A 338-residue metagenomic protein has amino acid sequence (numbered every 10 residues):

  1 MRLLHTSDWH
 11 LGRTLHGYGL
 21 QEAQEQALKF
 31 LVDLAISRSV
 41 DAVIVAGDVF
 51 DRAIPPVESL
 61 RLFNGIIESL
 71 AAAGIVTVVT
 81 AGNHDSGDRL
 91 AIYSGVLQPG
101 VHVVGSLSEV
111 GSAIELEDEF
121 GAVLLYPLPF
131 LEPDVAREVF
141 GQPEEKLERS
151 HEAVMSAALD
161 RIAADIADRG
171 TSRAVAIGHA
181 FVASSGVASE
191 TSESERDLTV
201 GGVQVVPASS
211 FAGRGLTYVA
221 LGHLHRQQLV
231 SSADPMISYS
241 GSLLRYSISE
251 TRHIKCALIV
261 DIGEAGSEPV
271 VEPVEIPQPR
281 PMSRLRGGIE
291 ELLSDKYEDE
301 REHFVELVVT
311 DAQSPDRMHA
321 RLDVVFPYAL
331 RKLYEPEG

Functional and structural regions predicted by a protein language model:
M1-E68, A72: N-terminal active-site segment of His-dependent metallophosphoesterases
T6-S7, V43-D48, V76-N83, H102-L107 (+3 more regions): Active-site neighborhood of phospho(di)ester-bond hydrolases with catalytic His/Asp-centered motifs
T14-H16, G47-I67, A81-G100, V104-G105 (+3 more regions): Metal-dependent catalytic neighborhoods of phosphoester/phosphodiester hydrolases
S37, A42, D261-G338: Accessory, non-catalytic peripheral segments of nucleic-acid enzymes
V40-E58, I75-D88, F181-V203: Active-site neighborhood of divalent metal-dependent phosphoester/pyrophosphate hydrolases
L62-G74, V206-G215: Catalytic-core regions built around general acid/base machinery
I92, V96-G202, L243: Conserved catalytic scaffold of divalent metal-dependent phosphoesterases
G95, V182-G266: Conserved beta-sheet core of the metallophosphoesterase superfamily
